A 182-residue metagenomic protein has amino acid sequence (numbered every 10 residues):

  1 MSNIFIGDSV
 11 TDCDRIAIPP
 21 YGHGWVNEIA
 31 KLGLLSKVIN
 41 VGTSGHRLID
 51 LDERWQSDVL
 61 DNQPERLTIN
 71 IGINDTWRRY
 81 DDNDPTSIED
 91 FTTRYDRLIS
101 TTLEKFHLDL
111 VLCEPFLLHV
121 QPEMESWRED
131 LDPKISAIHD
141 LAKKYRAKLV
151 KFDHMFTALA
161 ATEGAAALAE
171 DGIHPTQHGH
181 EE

Functional and structural regions predicted by a protein language model:
M1-S44, I49, R54-Q63: Serine-esterase "nucleophile elbow" of acetyl-processing enzymes
S9-D12, S44-L48, I73-W77, F116-V120 (+1 more regions): Solvent-exposed loop/turn segments at secondary-structure junctions within structured extracellular/periplasmic domains
G33, K105-F106, Y145: Helix C-cap/helix->beta junction micro-motif
G42-R47, T76-D90, Q121-S126: Surface-exposed cleft-lining segments at the edges of enzyme active sites
S57, D90-T101, P133-D140: Alpha-helical scaffolding segments of alpha/beta enzyme cores, especially the outer helices of TIM-barrel or partial
L60-I69, I73: Proline-aspartate-enriched helix->loop->beta-strand connector
N70, N74, I99-I135: Active-site segments of SGNH/GDSL-like serine hydrolases that catalyze O-acetyl group transfer/hydrolysis on lipids
F116-E182: Catalytic His-Asp segment of secreted/periplasmic serine-dependent ester chemistry enzymes
